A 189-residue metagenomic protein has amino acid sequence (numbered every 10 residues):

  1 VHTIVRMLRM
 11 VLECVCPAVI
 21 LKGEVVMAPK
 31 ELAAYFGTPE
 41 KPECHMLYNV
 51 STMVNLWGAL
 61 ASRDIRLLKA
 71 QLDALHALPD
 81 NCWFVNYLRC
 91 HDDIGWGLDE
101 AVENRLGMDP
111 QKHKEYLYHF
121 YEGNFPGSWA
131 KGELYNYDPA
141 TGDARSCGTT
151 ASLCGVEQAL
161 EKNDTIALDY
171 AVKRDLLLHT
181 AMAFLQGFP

Functional and structural regions predicted by a protein language model:
V1-P189: Active-site and adjacent substrate-binding regions of carbohydrate-active enzymes
